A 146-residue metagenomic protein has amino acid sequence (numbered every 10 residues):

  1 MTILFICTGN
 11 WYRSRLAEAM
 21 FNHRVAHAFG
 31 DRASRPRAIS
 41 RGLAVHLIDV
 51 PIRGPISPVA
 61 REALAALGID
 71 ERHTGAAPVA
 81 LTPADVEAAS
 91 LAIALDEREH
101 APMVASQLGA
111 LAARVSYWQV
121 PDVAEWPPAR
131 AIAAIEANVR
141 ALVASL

Functional and structural regions predicted by a protein language model:
M1-P83: Conserved active-site segments centered on acidic
G9, D96-E97: Helix N-cap/beta->alpha junction signal
F29, R53-P58, D96, L108-G109 (+1 more regions): Short, structured coil/loop segments at alpha-helix boundaries
V86-E87: A short, aliphatic-rich alpha-helical micro-motif
L91, E97-L146: Phosphate-binding/catalytic loops
